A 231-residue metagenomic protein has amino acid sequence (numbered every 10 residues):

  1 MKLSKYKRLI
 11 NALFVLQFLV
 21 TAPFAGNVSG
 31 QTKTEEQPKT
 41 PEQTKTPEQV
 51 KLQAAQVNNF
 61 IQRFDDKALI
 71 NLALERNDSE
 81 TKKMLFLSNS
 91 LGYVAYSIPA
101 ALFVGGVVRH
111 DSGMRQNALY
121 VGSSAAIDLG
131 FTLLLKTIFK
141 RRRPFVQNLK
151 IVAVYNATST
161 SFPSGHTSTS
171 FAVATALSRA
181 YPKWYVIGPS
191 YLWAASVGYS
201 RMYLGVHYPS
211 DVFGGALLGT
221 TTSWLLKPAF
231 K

Functional and structural regions predicted by a protein language model:
M1-R8, S88-N89, L204: Positively charged n-region of N-terminal signal peptides that target proteins for export
L3, G26-A100, K136-S159: N-terminal transmembrane-helix/juxtamembrane module of multi-pass inner/ER membrane proteins
L3, V146-K231: Membrane-embedded catalytic cores of phosphoryl/pyrophosphoryl-handling enzymes
A12-P23: Bacterial N-terminal signal peptides
S79-E80, S112-Q116, F145, P182-V186: Membrane-helix interface segments
V104-G105, F131-K140, S178, L226-K231: Membrane-water interface at transmembrane helix exits
G105-D128: Interfacial segments of alpha-helical transmembrane regions
S123-S124, D128, T132, G215 (+2 more regions): Alpha-helical transmembrane segments in multi-pass membrane proteins
